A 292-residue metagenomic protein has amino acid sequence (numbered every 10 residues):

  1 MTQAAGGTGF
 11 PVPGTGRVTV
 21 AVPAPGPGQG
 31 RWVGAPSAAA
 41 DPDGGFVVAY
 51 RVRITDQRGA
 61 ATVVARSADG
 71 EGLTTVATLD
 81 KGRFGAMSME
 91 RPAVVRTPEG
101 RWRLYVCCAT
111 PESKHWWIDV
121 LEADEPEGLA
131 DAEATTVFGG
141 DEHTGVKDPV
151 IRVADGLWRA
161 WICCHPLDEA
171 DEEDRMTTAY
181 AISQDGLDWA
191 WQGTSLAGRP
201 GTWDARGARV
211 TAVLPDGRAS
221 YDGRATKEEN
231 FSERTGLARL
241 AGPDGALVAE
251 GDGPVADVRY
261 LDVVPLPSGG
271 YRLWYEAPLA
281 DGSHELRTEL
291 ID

Functional and structural regions predicted by a protein language model:
M1-D292: Carbohydrate-active catalytic/glycan-binding domains of CAZyme proteins, especially the secreted or lumenal ectodomains
